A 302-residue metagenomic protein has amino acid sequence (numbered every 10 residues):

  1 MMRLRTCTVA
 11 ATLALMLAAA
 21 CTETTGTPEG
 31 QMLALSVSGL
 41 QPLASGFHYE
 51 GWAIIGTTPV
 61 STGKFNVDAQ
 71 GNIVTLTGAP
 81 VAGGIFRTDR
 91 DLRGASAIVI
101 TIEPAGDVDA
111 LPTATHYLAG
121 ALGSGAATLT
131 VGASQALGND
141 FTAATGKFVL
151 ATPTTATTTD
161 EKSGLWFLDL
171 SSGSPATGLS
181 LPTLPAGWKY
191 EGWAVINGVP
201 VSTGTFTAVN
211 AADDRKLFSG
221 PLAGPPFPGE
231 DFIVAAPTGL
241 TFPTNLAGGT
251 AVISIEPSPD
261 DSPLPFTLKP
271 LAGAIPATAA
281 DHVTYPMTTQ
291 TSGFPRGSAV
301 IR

Functional and structural regions predicted by a protein language model:
M1-M2, M16, M32, M287: Detector for methionine-enriched segments
M1-V9: Bacterial N-terminal signal peptides that target proteins for export
T8-A11, H48: Hydrophobic alpha-helical segments
A10-A18: Bacterial N-terminal signal peptides
C21-R302: N-terminal targeting/export leaders
